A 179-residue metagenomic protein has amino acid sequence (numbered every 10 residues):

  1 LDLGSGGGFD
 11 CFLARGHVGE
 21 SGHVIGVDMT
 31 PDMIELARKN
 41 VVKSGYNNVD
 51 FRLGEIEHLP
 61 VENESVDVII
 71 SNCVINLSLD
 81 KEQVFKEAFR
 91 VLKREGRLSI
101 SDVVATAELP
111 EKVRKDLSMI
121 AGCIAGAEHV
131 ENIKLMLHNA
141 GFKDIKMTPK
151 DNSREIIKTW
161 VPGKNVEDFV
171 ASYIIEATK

Functional and structural regions predicted by a protein language model:
L1-H58: Class I SAM-dependent methyltransferase SAM/SAH-binding core
A14, C73, A88-F89, L137: Class I S-adenosylmethionine-dependent transferase superfamily signal
E57-V68: A short acidic, Gly/Pro-enriched loop at the edge of an enzyme's catalytic core that lines a small-molecule cofactor
D67-D80: A short SAM/SAH-binding and catalytic strip from SAM-dependent methyltransferases
E82-R97: A short glycine-rich, Lys/Arg-flanked "PGG" loop and its adjoining helix->strand segment in the class I
V104-I124: Short, glycine-/aromatic-enriched active-site segment of Class I SAM-dependent methyltransferases
A125-A140, I145-M147: Short alpha-helix
A140-K179: C-terminal lobe and adjacent flexible extensions of AdoMet/dcAdoMet transferase-like proteins
